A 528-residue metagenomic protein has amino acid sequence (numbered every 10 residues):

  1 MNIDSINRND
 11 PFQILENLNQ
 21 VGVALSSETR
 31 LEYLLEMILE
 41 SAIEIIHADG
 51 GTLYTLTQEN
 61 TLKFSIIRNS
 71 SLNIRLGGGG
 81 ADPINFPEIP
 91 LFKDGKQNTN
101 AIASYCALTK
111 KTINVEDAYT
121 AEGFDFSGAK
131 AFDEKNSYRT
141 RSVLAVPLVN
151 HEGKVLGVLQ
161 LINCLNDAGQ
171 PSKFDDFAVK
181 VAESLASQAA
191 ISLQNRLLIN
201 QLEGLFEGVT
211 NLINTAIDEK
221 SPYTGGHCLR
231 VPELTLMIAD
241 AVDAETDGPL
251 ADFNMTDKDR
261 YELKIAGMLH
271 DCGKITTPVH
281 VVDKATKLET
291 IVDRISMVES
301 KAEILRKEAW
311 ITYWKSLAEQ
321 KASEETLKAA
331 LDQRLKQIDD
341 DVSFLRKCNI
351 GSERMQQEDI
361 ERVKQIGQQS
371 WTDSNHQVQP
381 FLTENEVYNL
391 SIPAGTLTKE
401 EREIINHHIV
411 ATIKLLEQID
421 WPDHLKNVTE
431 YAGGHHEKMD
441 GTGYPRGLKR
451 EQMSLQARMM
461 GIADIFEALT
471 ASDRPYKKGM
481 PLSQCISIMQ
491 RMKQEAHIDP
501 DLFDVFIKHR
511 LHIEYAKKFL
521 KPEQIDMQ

Functional and structural regions predicted by a protein language model:
M1-M37, I43-I45, I66-R68, L198-L212 (+1 more regions): Signal-transmission linkers at sensory-effector interfaces
N2, L108-T112, V158-L159, D167 (+6 more regions): Signal-transmission/dimerization alpha-helices at domain junctions
N2-D10, R139, K154-L156, I162-S184 (+3 more regions): Regulatory loop-to-helix N-cap segments in sensory/regulatory domains that couple ligand/signal detection
N19, S27-G78, K96-I102, T224-G225 (+3 more regions): Helix-loop-beta substructure at the N-terminus of cytosolic sensory domains that couple signal/ligand detection
T52-Q97, T120-A121, D293-S296, K301 (+4 more regions): GAF sensory/regulatory domain recognition with acknowledged cross-activation on helical regulatory dimers
N73-R141, T372-D373, N389-I392, T398-K399 (+2 more regions): Regulatory sensory and allosteric helical modules in signal-transduction proteins and certain transcription factors
R141-N150, G157: A short, aliphatic-rich beta-strand micro-motif
K173-F177, I213, D283-I311, N385-N389 (+2 more regions): Divalent-cation-assisted or electrostatically stabilized phosphate/pyrophosphate-binding catalytic cores
